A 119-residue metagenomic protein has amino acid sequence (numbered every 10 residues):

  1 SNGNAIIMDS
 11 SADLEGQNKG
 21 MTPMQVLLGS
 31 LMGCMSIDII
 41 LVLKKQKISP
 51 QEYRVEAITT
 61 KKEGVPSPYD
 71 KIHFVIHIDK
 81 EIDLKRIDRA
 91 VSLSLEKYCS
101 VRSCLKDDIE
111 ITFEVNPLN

Functional and structural regions predicted by a protein language model:
S1-G29, I40-N119: Extended beta-strand/beta-hairpin segments
